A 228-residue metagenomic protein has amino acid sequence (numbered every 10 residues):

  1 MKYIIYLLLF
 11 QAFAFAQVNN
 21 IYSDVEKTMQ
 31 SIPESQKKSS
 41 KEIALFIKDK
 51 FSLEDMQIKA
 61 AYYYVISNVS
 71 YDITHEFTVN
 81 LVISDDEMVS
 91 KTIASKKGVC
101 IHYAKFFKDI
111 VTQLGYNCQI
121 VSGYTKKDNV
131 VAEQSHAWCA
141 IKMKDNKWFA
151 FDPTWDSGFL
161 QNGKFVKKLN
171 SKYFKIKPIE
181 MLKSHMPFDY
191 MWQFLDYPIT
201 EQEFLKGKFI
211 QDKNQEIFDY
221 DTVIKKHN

Functional and structural regions predicted by a protein language model:
Y3, I58, C100-A104, H136: Short alpha-helical patches at coil-to-helix transitions and adjacent helical residues in well-structured domains
Y3-A16: Sec-dependent N-terminal signal peptides
V18-V99, K108: Secondary-structure boundary elements
S95-H102, K127-N129: Aromatic/His-enriched, Gly/Pro-containing loop or helix-boundary segments that lie immediately adjacent to catalytic
K105-I179: Hydrophobic/aromatic-rich core segments of domains that either
Q161-N228: Alpha-helical and coiled-coil interaction segments, frequently adjacent to or embedded within charge-biased
